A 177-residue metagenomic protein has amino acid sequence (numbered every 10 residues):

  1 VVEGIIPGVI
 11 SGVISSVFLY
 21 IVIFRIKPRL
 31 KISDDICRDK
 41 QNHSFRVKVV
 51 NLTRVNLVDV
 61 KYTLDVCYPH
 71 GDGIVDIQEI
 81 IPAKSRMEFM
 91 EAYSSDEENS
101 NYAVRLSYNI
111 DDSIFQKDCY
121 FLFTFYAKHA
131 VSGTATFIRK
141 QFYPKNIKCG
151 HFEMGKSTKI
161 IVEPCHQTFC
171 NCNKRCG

Functional and structural regions predicted by a protein language model:
V1-R25: Hydrophobic, helix-forming membrane-interacting segments
F18-H43: Low-complexity, acidic Ser/Thr/Pro/Gly-rich terminal tails and inter-domain linkers that flank the onset of structured
Q41-P82: Acidic, Ser/Thr-rich low-complexity segments on the non-lumenal side of membrane proteins
Y68-G71, K84-S94, F142-K156: Short, surface-exposed linear segments at secondary-structure transitions and domain or protein termini
I74-Q116, K128-V131, T136: Extended, solvent-exposed segments with strong compositional bias
K117-F121: Exposed beta-strand face motif in extracellular beta-rich ectodomains
F123-A127: Short, hydrophobic/aromatic-enriched beta-strand segments in well-ordered soluble domains
V131-G177: Acidic, serine/threonine- and proline-rich intrinsically disordered appendage/tail regions
